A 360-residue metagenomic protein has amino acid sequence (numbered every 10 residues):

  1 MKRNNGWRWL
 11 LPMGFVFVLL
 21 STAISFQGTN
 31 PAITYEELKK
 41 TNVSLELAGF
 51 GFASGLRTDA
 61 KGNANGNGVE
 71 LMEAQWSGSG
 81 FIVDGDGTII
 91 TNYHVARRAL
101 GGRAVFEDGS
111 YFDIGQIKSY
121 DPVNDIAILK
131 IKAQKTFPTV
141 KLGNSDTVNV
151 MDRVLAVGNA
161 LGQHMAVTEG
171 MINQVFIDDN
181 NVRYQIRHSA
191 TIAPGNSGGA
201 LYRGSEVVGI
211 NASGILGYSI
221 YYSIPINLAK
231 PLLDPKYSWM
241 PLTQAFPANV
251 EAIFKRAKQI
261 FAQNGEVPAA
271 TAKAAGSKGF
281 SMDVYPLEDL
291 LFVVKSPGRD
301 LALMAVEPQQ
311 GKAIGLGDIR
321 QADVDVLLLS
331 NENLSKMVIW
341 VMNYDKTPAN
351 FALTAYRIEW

Functional and structural regions predicted by a protein language model:
G28-E37, L45, F137, A160 (+1 more regions): C-terminal cap/linker of serine protease catalytic domains
G28-I33, G51-D86, N92, F112-I114 (+3 more regions): A conserved glycine-rich beta-strand in the N-terminal activation segment of trypsin-fold
N30-T34, P138-Y184, I192-N196, A212-Y222: Flexible, gly/ser-rich surface segments that form the specificity/activation loops bordering the active-site cleft
L45, G80, G87, T91 (+10 more regions): Terminal peptide-recognition signature
D84-G158, G162-M165, N181-R183, W239-P241: Conserved active-site neighborhood of the chymotrypsin/trypsin-like protease fold
A96-R98, P286-L287, S296-D300: Short proline/glycine-enriched turn/loop motifs at strand-loop junctions of beta-rich domains
M240-E288, R357-W360: Non-catalytic extracellular/lumenal accessory regions of secreted precursors
K278, V284, L301-W360: Noncatalytic accessory or regulatory domains flanking protease catalytic cores in secreted, cell-surface, and selected
